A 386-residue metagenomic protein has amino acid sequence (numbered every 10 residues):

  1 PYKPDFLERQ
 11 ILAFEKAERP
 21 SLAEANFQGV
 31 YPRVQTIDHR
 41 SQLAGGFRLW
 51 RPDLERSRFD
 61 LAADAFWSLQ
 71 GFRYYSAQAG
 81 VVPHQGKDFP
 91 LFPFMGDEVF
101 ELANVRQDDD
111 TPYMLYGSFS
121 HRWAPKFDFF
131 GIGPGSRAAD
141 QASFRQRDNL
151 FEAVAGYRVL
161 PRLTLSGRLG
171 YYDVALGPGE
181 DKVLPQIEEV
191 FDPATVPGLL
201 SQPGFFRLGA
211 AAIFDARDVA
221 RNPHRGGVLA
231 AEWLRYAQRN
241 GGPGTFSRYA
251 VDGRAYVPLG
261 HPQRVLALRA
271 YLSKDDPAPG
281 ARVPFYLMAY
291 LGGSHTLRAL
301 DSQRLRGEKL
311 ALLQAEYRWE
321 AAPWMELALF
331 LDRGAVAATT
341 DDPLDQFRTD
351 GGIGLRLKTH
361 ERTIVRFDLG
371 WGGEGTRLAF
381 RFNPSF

Functional and structural regions predicted by a protein language model:
P1-D109, S166-R168, L176-E180, V190-H224 (+6 more regions): Outer-membrane beta-barrel initiation region
P32-T36, A63-W67, Y113-G133, G167-D173 (+8 more regions): Transmembrane beta-barrel strands of outer-membrane/channel proteins
G46-R48, A62, Y74-Q78, M114 (+10 more regions): Membrane-embedded beta-strand positions in outer-membrane beta-barrel channels/transporters
Y74-Q78, F92, P125-S136, G177-P185 (+5 more regions): Outer-membrane beta-barrel translocator domains and adjoining extracellular loop/strand segments of Gram-negative
G86-D148, Y271-Y290, V365, L369-N383: Outer-membrane beta-barrel translocator/channel fold
P125-I132, A138-L150, P178-Q186, A194-F205 (+3 more regions): Extracellular/periplasm-exposed beta-strand and loop segments of Gram-negative cell-envelope proteins, dominated by
P258-R333, A338: Extracytoplasmic gating/loop element in the C-terminal half of outer-membrane beta-barrel translocons and assembly
I353-T359, G375-F386: Outer-membrane beta-barrel "beta-signal"
